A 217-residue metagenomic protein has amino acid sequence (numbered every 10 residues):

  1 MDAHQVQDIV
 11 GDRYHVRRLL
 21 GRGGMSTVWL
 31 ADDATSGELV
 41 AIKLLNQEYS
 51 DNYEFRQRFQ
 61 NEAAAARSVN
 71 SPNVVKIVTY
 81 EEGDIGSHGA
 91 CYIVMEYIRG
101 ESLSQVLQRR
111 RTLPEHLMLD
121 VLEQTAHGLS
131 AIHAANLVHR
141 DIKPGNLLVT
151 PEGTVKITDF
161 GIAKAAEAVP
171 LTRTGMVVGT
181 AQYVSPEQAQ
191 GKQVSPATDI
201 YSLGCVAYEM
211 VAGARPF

Functional and structural regions predicted by a protein language model:
M1-F217: Eukaryotic protein kinase
